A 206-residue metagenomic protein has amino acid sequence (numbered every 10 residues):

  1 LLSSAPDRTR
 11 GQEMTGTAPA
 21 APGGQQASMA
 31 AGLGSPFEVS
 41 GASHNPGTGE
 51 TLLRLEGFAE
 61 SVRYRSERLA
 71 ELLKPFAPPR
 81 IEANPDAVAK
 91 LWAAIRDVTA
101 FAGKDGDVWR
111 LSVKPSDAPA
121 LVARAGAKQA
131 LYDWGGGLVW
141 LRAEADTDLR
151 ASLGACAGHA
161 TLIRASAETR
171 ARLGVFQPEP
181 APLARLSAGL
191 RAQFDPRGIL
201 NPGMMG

Functional and structural regions predicted by a protein language model:
L1-D105: C-terminal substrate-binding/cap subdomain adjacent to the FAD-binding core in PCMH-type and related FAD-linked
N45-T48, A77-G206: Conserved glycine-rich FAD pyrophosphate-binding loop
